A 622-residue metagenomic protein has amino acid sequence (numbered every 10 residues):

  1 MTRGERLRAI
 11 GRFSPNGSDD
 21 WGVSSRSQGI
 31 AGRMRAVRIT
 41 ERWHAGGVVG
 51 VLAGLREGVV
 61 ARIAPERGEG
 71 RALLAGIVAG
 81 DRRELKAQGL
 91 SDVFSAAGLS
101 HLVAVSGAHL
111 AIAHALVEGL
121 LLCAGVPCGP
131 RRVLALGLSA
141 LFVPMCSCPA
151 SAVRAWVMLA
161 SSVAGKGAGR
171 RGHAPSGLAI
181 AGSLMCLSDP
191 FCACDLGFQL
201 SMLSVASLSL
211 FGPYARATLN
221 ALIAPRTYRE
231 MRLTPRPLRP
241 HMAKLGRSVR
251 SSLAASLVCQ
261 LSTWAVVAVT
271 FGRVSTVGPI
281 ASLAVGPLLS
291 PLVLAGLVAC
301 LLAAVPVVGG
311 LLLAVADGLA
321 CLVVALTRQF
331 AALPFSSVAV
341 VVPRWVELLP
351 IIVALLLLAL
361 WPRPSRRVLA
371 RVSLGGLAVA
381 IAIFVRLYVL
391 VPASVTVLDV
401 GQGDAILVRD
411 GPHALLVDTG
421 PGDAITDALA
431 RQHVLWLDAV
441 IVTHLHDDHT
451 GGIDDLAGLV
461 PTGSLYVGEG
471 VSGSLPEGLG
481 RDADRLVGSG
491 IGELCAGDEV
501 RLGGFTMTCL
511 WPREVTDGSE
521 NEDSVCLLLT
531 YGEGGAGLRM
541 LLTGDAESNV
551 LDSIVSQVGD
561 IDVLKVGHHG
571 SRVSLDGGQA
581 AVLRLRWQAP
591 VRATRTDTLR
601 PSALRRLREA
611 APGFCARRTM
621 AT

Functional and structural regions predicted by a protein language model:
M1-H101, D427, W436, G458 (+2 more regions): Membrane-interface helix/helix-cap signal primarily in integral membrane proteins
S27-W156, V163-A164, V417, R539-G544 (+2 more regions): Aromatic-rich juxtamembrane segments at the membrane interface
R71, R83, L184-C194, R328-A439 (+3 more regions): Core dinuclear metal-dependent hydrolase active-site scaffold
L99-C123, W436-L459, T543, L564-G578: Di-metal (Zn2+ and/or Mg2+/Mn2+) metal-binding site signature of metallo-dependent hydrolases with the MBL/beta-CASP
L110, A150-A152, D423-A424, L445-T450 (+5 more regions): Active-site environment of divalent metal-dependent phosphoester hydrolases
C148-I352, D552-G567, G577-W587: Internal transmembrane alpha-helical bundles of multi-pass membrane proteins
D447-L486: Active-site HxH/HxHxD metal-binding segment of metal-dependent hydrolases
S464, L551-A621: Cap/insert and terminal regions of metallo-dependent hydrolase folds
